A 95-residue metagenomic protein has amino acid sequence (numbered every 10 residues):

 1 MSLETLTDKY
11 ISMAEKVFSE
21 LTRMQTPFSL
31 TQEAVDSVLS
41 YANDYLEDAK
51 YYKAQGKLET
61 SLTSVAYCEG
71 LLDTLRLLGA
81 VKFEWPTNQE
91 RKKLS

Functional and structural regions predicted by a protein language model:
M1-S95: Long, charged/polar, soluble alpha-helical segments
